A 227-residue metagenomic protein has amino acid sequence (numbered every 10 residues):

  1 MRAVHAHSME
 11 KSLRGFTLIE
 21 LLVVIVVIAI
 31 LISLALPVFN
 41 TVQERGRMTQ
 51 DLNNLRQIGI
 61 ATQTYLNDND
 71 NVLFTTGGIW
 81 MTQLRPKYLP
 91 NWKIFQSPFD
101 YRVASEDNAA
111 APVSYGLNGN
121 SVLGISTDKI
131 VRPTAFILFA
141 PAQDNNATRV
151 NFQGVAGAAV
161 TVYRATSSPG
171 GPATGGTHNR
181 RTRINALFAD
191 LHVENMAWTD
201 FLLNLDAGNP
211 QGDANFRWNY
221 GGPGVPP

Functional and structural regions predicted by a protein language model:
M1-K11: N-terminal secretory signal peptides that target proteins for export/translocation
H5-H7, V24-I25, S114, T161-Y163: N-terminal non-cleavable signal-anchor helices
E10-N53: Amphipathic alpha-helical segments typified by the pilin-like N-terminal helix that continues immediately C-terminal
T49-P227: Short, well-structured segments within or immediately adjacent to enzyme catalytic domains that line ligand-binding
